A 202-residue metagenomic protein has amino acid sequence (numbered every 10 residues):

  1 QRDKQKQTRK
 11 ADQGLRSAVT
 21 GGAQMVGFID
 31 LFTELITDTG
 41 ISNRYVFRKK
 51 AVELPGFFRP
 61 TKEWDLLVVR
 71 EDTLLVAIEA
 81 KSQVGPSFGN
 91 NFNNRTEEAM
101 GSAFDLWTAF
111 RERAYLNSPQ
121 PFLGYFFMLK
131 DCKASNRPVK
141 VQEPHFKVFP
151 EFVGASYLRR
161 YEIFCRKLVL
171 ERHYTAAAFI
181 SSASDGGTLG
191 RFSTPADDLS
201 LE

Functional and structural regions predicted by a protein language model:
Q1-G14, G27, V69, T73-V76 (+2 more regions): Conserved catalytic or regulatory cores that recognize and/or transform ribose-phosphate-containing ligands
Q1-R48: Interdomain/boundary linker segments immediately adjacent to catalytic/signaling cores
G21-I29, R59, N91, R95-E98: Phosphate/oxyanion-binding active-site loops and adjacent basic polyanion-contact surfaces
R44, A183, G187-E202: Low-complexity intrinsically disordered segments
R44-E71: Active-site metal-binding core of divalent-cation-utilizing nuclease and nuclease-like domains
L66-V68, V76-S82, A99: Conserved catalytic cores of phosphodiester-cleaving nucleases, focusing on short active-site segments
V84-P86: A generic structural motif
G89-G186, T194: Acidic, metal/cofactor-coordinating or nucleic-acid-engaging core segments within structured domains
